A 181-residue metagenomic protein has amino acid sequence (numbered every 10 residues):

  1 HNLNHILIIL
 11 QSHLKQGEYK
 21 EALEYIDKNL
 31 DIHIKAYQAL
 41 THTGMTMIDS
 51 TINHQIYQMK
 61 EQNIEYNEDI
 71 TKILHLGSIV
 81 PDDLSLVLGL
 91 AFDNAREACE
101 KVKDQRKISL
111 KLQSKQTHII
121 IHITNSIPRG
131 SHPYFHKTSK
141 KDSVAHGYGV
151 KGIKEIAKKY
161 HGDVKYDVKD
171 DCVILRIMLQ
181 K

Functional and structural regions predicted by a protein language model:
Q11-L14, P81-D104: Conserved ATP-binding N-box helix of the HATPase_c
E24-K28, G44-E61: Short beta-to-alpha transition helix within the HATPase_c
L40, G44, Y66-L88: Conserved short strand/loop->alpha-helix "switch" segment adjacent to the catalytic nucleotide/phosphoryl-transfer site
Q105-T117: Short beta-strand/loop element within the Bergerat-fold HATPase_c
T117-G147: Glycine-rich/acidic phosphate-handling loop/turn and adjacent ATP-lid/helix of nucleotide-binding kinase/ATPase domains
R129, K169-R176: Glycine-rich nucleotide-binding loop
Y160-D171: Glycine-rich ATP-binding loops of the HATPase_c
